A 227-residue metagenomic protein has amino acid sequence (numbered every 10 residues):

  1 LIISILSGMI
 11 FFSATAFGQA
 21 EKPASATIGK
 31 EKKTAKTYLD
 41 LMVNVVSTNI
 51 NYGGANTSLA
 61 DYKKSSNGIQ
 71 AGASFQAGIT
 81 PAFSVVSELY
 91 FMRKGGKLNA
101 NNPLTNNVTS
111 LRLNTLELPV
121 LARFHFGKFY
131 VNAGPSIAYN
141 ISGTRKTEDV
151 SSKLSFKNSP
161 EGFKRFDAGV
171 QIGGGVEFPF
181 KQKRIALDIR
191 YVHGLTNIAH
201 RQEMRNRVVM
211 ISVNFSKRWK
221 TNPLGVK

Functional and structural regions predicted by a protein language model:
L1-T34, W219-K227: Cleavable N-terminal export/targeting peptides
F17-F75: Short glycine/proline- and aromatic-enriched beta-strand/turn motifs that initiate or cap beta-hairpins
T34, G78-A82, F126-F129, P179-K183 (+1 more regions): Outer-membrane beta-barrel channels and translocator barrels
A35-T37, S65-I69, R112-L116, G127 (+2 more regions): Residues that define the transmembrane beta-barrel architecture of outer-membrane proteins
L41-V45, I69-I79, L89-F91, L118-F124 (+4 more regions): Residues on the lipid-exposed face of transmembrane beta-strands in outer-membrane beta-barrel proteins
I50-K63, K94-N114, I141-F166, A199-R201 (+1 more regions): Flexible, solvent-exposed loop segments that connect beta-strands
G72-N107, N206: Mid-chain, structured segments of secreted extracytoplasmic proteins
N158, V170, G175-K227: Predominantly the C-terminal beta-signal and adjacent terminal strand-loop region of outer-membrane beta-barrel
